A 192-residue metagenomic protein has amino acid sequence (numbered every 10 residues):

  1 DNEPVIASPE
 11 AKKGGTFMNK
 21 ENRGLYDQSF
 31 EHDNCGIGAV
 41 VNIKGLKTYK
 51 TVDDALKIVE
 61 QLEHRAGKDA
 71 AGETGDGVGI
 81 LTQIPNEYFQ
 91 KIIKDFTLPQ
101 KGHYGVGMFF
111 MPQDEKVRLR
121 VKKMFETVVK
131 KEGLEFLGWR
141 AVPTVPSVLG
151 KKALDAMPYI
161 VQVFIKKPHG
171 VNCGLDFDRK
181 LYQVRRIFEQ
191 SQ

Functional and structural regions predicted by a protein language model:
D1-N2, P9-G15: A cross-taxon signal for low-complexity, glycine/charged-rich
E3-P4, G24: Residue-level detector of alpha-helix boundary/anchor positions
G14-Q192: N-terminal segments that mediate ammonia production and transfer in glutamine-dependent amidotransferase systems
